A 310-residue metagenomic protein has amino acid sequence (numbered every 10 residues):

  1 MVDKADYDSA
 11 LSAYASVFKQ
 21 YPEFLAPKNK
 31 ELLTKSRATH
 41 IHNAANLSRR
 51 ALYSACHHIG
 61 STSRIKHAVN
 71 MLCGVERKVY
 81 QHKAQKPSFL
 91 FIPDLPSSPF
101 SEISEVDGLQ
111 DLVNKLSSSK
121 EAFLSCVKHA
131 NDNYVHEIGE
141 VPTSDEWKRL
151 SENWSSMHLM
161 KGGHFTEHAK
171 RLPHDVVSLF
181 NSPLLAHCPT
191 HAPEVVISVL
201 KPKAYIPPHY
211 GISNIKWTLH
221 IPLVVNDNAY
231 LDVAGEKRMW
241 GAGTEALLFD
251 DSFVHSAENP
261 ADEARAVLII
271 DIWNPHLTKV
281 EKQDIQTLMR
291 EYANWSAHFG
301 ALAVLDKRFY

Functional and structural regions predicted by a protein language model:
V2-L11, A15-V196, L200-Y210, N226-A229 (+1 more regions): Fe(II)/2-oxoglutarate oxygenase catalytic core
L116, W154, A192-E194, K216-H220 (+3 more regions): Extracellular structured ligand-interaction cores
H158-M160, V196-S198, P222, D232 (+2 more regions): Residues in well-ordered beta-strands of folded domains
P202, N226, R238, F253-H255 (+1 more regions): Short, solvent-exposed loop/turn segments at secondary-structure junctions
I206-H209, Y230-L231, F249, H255-A261: Short beta-strand His + acidic residue motifs that chelate non-heme Fe in jelly-roll/DSBH and cupin folds
T218-P222, L248, E263-K279: A short hydrophobic beta-strand segment most commonly corresponding to one strand of the jelly-roll/cupin
L223-A242: A short beta-strand-loop-beta hairpin characteristic of the jelly-roll/cupin
W240-V254: Conserved metal-binding segment of the jelly-roll/cupin
